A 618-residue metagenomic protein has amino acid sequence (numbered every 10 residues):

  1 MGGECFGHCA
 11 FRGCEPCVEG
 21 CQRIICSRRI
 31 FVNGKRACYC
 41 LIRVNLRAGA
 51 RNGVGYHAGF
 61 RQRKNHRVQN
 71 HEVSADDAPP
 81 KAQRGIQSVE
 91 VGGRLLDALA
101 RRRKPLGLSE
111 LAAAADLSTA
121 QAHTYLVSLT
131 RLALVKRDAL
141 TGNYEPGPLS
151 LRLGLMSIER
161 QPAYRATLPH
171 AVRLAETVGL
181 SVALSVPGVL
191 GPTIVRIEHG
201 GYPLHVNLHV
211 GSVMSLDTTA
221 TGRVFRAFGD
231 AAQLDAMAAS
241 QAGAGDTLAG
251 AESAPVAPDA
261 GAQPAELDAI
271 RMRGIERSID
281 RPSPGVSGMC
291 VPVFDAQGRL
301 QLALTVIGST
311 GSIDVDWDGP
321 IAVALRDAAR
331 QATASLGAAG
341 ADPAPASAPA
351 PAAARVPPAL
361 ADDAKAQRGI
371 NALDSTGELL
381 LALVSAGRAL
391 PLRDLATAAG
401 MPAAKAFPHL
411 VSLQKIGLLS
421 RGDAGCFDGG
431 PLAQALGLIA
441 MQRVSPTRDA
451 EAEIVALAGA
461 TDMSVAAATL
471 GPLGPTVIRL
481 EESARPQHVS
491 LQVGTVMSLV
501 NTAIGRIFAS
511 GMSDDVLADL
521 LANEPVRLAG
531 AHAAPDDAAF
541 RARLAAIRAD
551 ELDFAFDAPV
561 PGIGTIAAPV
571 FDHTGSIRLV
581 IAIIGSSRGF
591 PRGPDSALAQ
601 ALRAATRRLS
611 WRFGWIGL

Functional and structural regions predicted by a protein language model:
G13, V18-P79: Short, intrinsically disordered or compositionally biased N-terminal tails of bacterial proteins
G53-S157, R330-A334, P351-M441, R607 (+1 more regions): N-terminal helix-turn-helix
A58-A75, G200-P284, Q487-P559: Short, solvent-exposed recognition segments
P79-P80, E266-D268, R273-E276, G285 (+2 more regions): Juxtadomain coupling helices with adjacent low-complexity linkers
A98, A114, Y125, A166-T177 (+11 more regions): Amphipathic alpha-helical regulatory segments at dimerization interfaces that relay allosteric signals between sensory
E145-S240, Q434-N523: Amphipathic alpha-helical effector-binding/dimerization core of metabolite-sensing transcriptional regulators
V293-A296, V570-H573: Sensor-regulatory modules in signal-transduction proteins
L300, S576-I577: Glycine-rich acetyl-CoA-binding "A-motif" of GNAT/NAT acetyltransferases
